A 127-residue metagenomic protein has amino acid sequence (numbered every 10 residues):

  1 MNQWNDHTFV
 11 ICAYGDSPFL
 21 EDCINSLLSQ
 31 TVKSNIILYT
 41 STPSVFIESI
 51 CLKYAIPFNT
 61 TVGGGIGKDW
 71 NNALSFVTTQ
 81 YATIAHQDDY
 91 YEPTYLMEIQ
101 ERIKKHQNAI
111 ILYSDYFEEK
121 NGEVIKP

Functional and structural regions predicted by a protein language model:
M1-S26: N-proximal low-complexity "stem/linker" segments adjacent to membrane-targeting elements
I24-N25, N71, T79, E92-K104: Short alpha-helix within the catalytic core of nucleotide-sugar-dependent glycosyltransferases
N25-S34: Short, acidic, metal-binding catalytic loop of nucleotide-sugar glycosyltransferases
K33-P43, N59-T60: Short beta-strand/loop segment that forms part of the nucleotide-sugar
T61-V77: Glycine-rich, basic loop-to-helix element that forms the pyrophosphate-binding segment of sugar-nucleotide handling
A82: Short aromatic/hydrophobic "clamp" motif used to bind/position activated sugar donors
H86-Y90, D115: The conserved acidic donor/metal-binding loop of glycosyltransferases
T94-K126: Conserved donor NDP-sugar-binding/catalytic core segment of glycosyltransferases
